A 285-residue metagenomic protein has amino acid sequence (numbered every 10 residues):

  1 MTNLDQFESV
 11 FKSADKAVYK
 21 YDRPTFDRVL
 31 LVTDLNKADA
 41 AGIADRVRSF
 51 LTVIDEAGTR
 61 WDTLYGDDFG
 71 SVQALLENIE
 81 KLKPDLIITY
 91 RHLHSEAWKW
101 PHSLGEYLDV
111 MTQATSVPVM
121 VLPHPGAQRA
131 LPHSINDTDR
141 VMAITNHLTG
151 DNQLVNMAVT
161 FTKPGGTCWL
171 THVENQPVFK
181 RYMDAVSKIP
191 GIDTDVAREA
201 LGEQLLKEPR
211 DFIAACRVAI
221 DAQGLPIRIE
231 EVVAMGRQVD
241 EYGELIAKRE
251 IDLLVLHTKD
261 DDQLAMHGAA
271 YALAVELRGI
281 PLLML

Functional and structural regions predicted by a protein language model:
M1-D67, D137-E199, D221-G224, E276 (+1 more regions): Small/aliphatic-rich secondary-structure junction motif
M1-P24, L35-N36, R48-I87, H92-E96 (+2 more regions): Structural beta-alpha unit
A14-D15, S71-V72, L104, D151-L154 (+2 more regions): Amphipathic coiled-coil/heptad-repeat helices and related helical stalk/stem segments that mediate oligomerization
K37, S95, A127, T149 (+3 more regions): Surface-exposed, flexible loop/turn segments at secondary-structure boundaries
G42-F50, Q204-C216: Short, solvent-exposed amphipathic alpha-helices that sit in or adjacent to ligand/effector-binding or catalytic
T59, V117, G166, I227-I229 (+1 more regions): A structural micro-motif
L76-L131, G243-L285: Gly/Ser-rich helix-loop-strand patches that form or flank binding pockets for ribonucleotide-derived cofactors
P123-N136, V178-Y182: Glycine-rich, charge-decorated loop segments at or immediately adjacent to ligand/cofactor-binding or catalytic sites
